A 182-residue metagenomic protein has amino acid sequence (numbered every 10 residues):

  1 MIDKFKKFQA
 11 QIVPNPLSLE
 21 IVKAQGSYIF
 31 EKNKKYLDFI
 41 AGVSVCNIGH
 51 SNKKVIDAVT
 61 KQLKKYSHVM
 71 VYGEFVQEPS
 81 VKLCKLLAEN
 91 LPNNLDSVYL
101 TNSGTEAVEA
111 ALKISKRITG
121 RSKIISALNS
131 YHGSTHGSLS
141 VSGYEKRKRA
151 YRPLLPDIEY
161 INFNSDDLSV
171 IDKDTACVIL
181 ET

Functional and structural regions predicted by a protein language model:
M1-F8, K32, H68, L86 (+1 more regions): Intrinsically disordered, low-complexity boundary segments flanking structured domains
M1-S27, A41: Active-site-adjacent loop/helix segments that line or gate small-molecule/cofactor pockets in enzymes
K6, K35-R121: Glycine-rich loop-to-alpha-helix module at the N-terminal edge of alpha/beta enzyme cores
L19, K23, G49, K53 (+6 more regions): Electropositive phosphate-/nucleotide-binding environments in soluble metabolic enzymes
E20-Y36, C46: Active-site-flanking structural segment that lines cofactor/substrate pockets
F30-E31, I48-H50, S140-V141: Short beta-strand-to-turn element immediately C-terminal to the catalytic PLP-Schiff-base lysine in fold type I
Y66-M70, L155, E181-T182: Short glycine/proline- and acidic residue-enriched helix-loop micro-motifs that form flexible lids or anion-recognition
C84-L180: PLP-dependent aspartate aminotransferase-fold enzymes
